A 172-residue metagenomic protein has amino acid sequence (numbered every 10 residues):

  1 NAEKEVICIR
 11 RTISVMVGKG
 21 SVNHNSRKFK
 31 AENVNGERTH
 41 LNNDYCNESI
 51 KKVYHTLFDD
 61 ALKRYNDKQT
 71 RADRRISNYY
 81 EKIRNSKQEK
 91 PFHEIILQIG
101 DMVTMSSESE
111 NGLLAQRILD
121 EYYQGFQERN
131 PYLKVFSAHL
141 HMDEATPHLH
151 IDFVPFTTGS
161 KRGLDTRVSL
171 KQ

Functional and structural regions predicted by a protein language model:
N1-Q172: N-terminal nicking endonuclease/strand-transfer module with a His-rich metal-binding environment and a catalytic Tyr
